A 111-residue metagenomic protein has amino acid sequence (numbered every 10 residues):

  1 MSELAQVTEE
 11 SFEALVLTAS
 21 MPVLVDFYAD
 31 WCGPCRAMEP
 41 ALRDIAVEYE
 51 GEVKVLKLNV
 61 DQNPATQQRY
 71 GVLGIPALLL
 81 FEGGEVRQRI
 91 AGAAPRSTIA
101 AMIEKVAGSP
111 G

Functional and structural regions predicted by a protein language model:
E3, T8, Y28, K54-L56: Conserved Rossmann-like nucleotide-binding pocket used by diverse enzymes that bind dinucleotide cofactors
L4-V23, P64: A short beta-strand-turn-helix
S20, Y28-W31, G74: Short pre-active-site segment immediately N-terminal to redox-active cysteine/selenocysteine motifs in thiol-based
L24-F27, L42, P76-R89: A short, hydrophobic beta-strand/beta-hairpin element that forms part of a small beta-sheet core
C32-C35, L78: The canonical Cys-X-X-Cys-His
P34-Y49: Typically the conserved alpha-helix immediately C-terminal to a functionally engaged Cys/Sec in thioredoxin-like
V53, V60-Q67: Structural microenvironment flanking redox-active thiols in thiol-disulfide oxidoreductases
L79-G111: Non-catalytic, surface beta->alpha helical segment in thiol-disulfide oxidoreductase systems
